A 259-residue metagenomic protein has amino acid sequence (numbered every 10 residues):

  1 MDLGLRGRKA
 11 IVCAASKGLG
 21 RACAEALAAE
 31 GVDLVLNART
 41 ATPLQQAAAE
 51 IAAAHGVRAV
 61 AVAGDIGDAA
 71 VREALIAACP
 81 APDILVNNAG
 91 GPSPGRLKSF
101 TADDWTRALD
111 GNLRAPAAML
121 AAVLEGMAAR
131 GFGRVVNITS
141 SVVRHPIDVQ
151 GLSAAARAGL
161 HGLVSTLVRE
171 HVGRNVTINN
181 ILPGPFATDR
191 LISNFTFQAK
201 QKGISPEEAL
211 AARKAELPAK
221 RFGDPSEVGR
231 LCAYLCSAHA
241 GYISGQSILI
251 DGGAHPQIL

Functional and structural regions predicted by a protein language model:
A14-K17: Conserved glycine-rich cofactor-binding loop
V32-Q46: Conserved glycine-rich Rossmann-like NAD(P)H-binding loop of the short-chain dehydrogenase/reductase
R96-L97, D104-L109, R213: Substrate-binding pocket helix/loop in short-chain dehydrogenase/reductase
E125, R169-E170, G241: Alpha-helical segment proximal to the catalytic Tyr-Lys
V136-G159, V164-G173, P185-F186: Catalytic loop of short-chain dehydrogenase/reductase
H145, A233, S244-L259: Short C-terminal tail/terminal secondary-structure segment of NAD(P)H-dependent dehydrogenase/reductase domains
V172, T177, I243-G245: Short, small/polar-rich loop/turn modules that mediate ligand/substrate recognition or access, typified
